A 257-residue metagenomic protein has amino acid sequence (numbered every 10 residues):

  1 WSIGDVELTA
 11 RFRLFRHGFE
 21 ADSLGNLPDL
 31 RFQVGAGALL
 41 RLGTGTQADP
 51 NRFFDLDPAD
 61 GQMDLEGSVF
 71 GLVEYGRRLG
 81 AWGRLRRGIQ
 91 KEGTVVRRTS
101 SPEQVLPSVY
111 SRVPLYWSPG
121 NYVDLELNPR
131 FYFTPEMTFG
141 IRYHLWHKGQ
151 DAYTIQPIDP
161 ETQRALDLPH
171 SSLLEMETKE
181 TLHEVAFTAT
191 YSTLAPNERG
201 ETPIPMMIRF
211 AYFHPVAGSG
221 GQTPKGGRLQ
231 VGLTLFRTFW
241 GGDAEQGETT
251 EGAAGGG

Functional and structural regions predicted by a protein language model:
W1-P119, L166-E180: Outer-membrane pore/translocation modules
V96-G257: Outer membrane beta-barrel transmembrane domains
